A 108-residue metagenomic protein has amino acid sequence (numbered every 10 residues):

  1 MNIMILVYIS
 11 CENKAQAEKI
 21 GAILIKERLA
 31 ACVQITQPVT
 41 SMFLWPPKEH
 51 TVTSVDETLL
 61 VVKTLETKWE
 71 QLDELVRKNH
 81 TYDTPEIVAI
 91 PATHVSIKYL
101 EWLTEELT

Functional and structural regions predicted by a protein language model:
M1-T108: Positively charged, small/polar-rich N-terminal and surface patches that mediate targeting and assembly and bind
